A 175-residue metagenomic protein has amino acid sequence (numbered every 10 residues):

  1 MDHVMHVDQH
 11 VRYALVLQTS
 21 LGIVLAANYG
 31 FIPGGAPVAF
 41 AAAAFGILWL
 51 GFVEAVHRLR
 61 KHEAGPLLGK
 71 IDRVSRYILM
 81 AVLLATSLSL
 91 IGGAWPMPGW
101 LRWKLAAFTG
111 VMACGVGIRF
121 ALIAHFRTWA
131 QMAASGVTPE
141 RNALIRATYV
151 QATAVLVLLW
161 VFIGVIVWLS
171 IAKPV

Functional and structural regions predicted by a protein language model:
M1-V175: Polytopic transmembrane helical bundles with strong interfacial aromatic enrichment
